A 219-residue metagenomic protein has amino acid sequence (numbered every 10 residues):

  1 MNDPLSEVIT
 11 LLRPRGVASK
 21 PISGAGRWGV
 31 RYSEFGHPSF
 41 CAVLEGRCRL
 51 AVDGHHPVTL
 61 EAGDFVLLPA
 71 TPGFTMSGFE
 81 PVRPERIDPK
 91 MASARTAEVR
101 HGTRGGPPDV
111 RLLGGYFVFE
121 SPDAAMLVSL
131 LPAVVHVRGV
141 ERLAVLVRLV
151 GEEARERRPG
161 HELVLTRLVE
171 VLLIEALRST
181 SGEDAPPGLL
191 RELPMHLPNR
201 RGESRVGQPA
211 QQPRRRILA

Functional and structural regions predicted by a protein language model:
M1-F65, P72-T103: Generic protein-terminus/edge-of-domain signal
G16, E153-A154, G160-H161: Beta-propeller and closely related beta-pinwheel folds
P38-C41, E175-S179: Primarily hydrophobic membrane-targeting regions of prokaryotic envelope proteins
C48, G151-R155: A broad detector of the eukaryotic-type serine/threonine protein kinase catalytic domain
H56, G139, R157-L165, P186: Residue-level recognition of alpha-helical structural elements
G73-E152, G182: A hydrophobic/aromatic-rich effector-binding and dimerization subdomain of bacterial HTH-type transcriptional regulators
E141-E152, L165-V169, L173, L177 (+1 more regions): A short, Lys/Arg-enriched amphipathic alpha-helix from helix-turn-helix/homeodomain DNA-binding modules
